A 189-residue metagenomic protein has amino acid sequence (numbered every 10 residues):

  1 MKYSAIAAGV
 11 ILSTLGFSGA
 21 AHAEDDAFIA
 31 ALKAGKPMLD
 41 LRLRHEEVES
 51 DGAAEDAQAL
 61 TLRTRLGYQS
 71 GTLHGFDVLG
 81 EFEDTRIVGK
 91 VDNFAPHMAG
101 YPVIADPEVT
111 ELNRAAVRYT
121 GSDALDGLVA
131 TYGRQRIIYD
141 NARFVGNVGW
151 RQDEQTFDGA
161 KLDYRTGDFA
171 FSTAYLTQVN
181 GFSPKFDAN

Functional and structural regions predicted by a protein language model:
M1-A7: Bacterial N-terminal signal peptides that target proteins for export
A8-G16: Bacterial N-terminal signal peptides
F17-I137, A160-T166: Beta-barrel outer-membrane channel/assembly domains of diderm bacteria
L41-H45, Y132-I137, R143-N147, F171-Q178: Transmembrane beta-strand segments that form the barrel wall of outer-membrane beta-barrel proteins
V48-G52, G89-N93, Y139-F144, F171 (+1 more regions): Outer-membrane beta-barrel proteins
D51-A54, G100-V103, V145-G149, P184-A188: Extracellular loop and loop/strand-boundary signature of outer-membrane beta-barrel proteins
E111, G146, T156: Short acidic (Asp/Glu) patches
A124-A130, G149-N189: Signature for the C-terminal beta-barrel architecture of outer-membrane proteins
